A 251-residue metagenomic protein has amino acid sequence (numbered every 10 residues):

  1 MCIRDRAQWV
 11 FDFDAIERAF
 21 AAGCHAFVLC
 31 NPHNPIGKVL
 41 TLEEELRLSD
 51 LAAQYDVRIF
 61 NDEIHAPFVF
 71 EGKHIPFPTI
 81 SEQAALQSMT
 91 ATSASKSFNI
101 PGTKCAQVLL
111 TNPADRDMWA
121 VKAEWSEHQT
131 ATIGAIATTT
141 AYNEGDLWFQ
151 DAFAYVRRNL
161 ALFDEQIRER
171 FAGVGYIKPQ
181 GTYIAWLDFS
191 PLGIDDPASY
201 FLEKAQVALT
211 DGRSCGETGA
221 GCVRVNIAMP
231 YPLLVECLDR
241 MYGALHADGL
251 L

Functional and structural regions predicted by a protein language model:
M1-I3: Short, small-residue-biased leader/transition segments that mark boundaries at the very start of proteins
D5-H74: Active-site phosphate-binding strand-loop segment of PLP-dependent enzymes
D14-R18, A84, Y200-L209, C215-L251: PLP-dependent enzyme catalytic core of the Aspartate aminotransferase-like
I80-M118: Active-site PLP attachment segment
L109, W186-D188, N226-A228: Short hydrophobic/aromatic beta-strand micro-patches that form the beta-sheet surface supporting nucleotide- or nucleic
D117-S126, A141-D164: Structural signature of PLP-dependent enzymes
T139, Y155-D164, G175-D188: Conserved glycine-rich beta-strand-loop-beta hairpin in the small C-terminal domain of fold type I
D164, G173-G175, A208-S214: A short linear hydrophobic-aromatic micro-motif
